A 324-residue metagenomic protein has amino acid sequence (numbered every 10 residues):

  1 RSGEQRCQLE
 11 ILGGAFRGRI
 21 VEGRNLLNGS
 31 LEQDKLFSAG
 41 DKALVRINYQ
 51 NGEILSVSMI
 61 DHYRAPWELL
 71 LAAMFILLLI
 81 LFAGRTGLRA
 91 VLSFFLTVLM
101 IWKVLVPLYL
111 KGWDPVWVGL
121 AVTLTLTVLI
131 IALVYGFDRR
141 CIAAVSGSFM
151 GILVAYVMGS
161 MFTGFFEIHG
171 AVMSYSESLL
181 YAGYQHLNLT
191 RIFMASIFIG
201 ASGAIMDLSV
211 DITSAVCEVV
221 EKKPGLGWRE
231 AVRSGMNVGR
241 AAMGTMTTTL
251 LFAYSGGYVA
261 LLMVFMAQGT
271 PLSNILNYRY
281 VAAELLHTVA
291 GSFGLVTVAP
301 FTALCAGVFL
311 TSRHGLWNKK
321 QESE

Functional and structural regions predicted by a protein language model:
R1-A39: Membrane-cytosol interface segments
N28-P66: Extended, hydrophilic extramembrane loops/domains of integral membrane proteins
A72-L180, L187-G200: Transmembrane alpha-helical segments that form the functional core of multipass membrane systems
F137-S146, F166-E177, D211-K223, L272-S273 (+2 more regions): Juxtamembrane helix-loop transition segments at the membrane interface in multi-pass membrane proteins
G147-S148, I152, A182-I199, T245 (+3 more regions): Pore-lining and gate-forming transmembrane alpha-helices of multi-pass membrane transport proteins
V172-L187, K222-S234: Membrane-interface interhelical connector segments
S202-I212, V216-L262, G269: Helical hairpin unit composed of two closely spaced alpha helices linked by a short loop
A253-E324: Hydrophobic alpha-helical transmembrane segments of membrane transport and translocation systems, primarily multi-pass
